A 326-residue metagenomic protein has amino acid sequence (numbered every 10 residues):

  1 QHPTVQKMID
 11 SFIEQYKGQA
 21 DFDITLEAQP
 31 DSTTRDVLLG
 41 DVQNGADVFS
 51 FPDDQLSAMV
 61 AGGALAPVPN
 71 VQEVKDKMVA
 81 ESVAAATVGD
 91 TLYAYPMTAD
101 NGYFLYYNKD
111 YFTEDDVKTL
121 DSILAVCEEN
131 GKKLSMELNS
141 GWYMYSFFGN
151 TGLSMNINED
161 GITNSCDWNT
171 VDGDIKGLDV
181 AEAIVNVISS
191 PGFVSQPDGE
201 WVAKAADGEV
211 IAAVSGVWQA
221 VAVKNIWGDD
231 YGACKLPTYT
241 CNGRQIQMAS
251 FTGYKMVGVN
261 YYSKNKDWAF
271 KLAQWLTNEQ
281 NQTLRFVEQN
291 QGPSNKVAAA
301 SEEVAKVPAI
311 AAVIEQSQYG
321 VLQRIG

Functional and structural regions predicted by a protein language model:
Q1-Q55: Conserved N-terminal structural module of periplasmic/extracytoplasmic solute-binding proteins
E27-V37, L120, F193-A206: Short helix-initiation/N-cap motifs at beta->coil->alpha
L39-G40, N44-D47, K75-Y107, K132-M136 (+2 more regions): A structural signal for short loop-to-beta-strand junctions that line the ligand-binding cleft of periplasmic/secreted
D53-Y103, D115, D121, G232-L236 (+2 more regions): Hinge/lid segment of periplasmic solute-binding proteins
T91-M97, Y103, S122-N169, V210: Extracytoplasmic/periplasmic solute-binding protein
T163-P197: Glycine-centered hinge/linker elements that transmit conformational signals in sensory and ligand-binding systems
N225-Q289: Extracytoplasmic/periplasmic substrate-recognition and gating elements
F251, E288-G292, A309-G326: C-terminal capping/gating helix-and-loop segments adjacent to ligand/active sites or protein-protein/ligand interfaces
